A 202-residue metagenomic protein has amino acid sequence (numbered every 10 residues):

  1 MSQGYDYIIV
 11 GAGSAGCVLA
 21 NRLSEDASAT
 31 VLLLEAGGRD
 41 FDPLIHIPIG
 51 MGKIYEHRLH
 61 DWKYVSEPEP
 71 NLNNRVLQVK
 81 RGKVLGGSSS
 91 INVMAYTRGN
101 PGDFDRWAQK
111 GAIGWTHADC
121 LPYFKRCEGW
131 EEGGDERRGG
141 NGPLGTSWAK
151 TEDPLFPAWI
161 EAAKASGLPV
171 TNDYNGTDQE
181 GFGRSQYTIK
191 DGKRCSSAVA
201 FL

Functional and structural regions predicted by a protein language model:
M1-K125: N-terminal glycine-rich phosphate/pyrophosphate-binding loop and immediately adjacent elements
F41, Q109-L202: Conserved redox-cofactor binding core of oxidoreductases
